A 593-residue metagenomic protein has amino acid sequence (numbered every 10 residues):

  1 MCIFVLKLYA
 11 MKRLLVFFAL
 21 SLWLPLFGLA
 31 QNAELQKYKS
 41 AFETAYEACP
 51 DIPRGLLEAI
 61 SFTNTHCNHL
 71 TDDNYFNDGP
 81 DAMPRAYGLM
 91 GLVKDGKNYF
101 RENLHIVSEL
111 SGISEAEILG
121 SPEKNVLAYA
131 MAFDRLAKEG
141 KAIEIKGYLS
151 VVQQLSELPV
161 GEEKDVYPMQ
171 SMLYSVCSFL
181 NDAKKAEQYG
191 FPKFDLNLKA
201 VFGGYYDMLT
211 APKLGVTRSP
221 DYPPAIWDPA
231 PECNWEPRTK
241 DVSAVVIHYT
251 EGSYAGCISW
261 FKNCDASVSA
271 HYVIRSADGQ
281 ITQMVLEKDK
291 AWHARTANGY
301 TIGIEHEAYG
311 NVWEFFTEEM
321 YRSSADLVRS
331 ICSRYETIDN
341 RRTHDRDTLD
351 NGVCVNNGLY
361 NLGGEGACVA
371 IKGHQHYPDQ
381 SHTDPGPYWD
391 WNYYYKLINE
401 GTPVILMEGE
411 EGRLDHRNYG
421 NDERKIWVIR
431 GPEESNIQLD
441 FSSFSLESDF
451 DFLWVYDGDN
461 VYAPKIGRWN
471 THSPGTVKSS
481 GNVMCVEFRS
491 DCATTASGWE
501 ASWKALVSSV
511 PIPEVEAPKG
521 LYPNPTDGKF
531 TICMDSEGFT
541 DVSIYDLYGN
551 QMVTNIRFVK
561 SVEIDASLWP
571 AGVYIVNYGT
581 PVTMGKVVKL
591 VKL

Functional and structural regions predicted by a protein language model:
M1-K7, L14-V16, L26-L29, P513-Y522 (+1 more regions): C-terminal outer-membrane/trafficking sorting elements
N32-D182, Q188-Y189: Catalytic glycan-binding domains that act on GlcNAc-containing polysaccharides
N32-L35, L196-R295: N-terminal catalytic cores of peptidoglycan-degrading enzymes
D51-P53, A82-R85, K146, E236-D241 (+6 more regions): Extracellular/periplasmic catalytic domains that process cell-envelope and extracellular macromolecules
S61-T65, V93-D95, I247-G252, I274-A277 (+5 more regions): Active-site-proximal beta-strand/loop segments in catalytic clefts of secreted hydrolases
N98-L104, R295-H306: Short coil-to-beta-strand
M172-I226, R238-T239, W313-P403: Basic/polar, cationic surfaces and motifs that engage anionic cell-wall and phosphate/carboxylate ligands
P403-S509, P518, D527: Domain-level representation of secreted and single-pass membrane ectodomains enriched in extracellular protease systems
